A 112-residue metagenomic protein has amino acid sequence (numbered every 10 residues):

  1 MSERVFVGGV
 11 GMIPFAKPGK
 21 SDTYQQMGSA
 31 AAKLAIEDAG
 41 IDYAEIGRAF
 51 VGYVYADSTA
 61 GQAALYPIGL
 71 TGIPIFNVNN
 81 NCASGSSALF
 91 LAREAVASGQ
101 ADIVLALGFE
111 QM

Functional and structural regions predicted by a protein language model:
M1-F76, E94-A97, A106-M112: Conserved "HGTGT" condensation-loop signature of ketosynthase/thiolase-family condensing enzymes that catalyze
V78-N81: Blade-loop segments of beta-propeller domains
G85: Short conserved active-site loop signatures built around small residues
D102-I103: Short acidic donor-binding loop at the edge of a beta-strand
